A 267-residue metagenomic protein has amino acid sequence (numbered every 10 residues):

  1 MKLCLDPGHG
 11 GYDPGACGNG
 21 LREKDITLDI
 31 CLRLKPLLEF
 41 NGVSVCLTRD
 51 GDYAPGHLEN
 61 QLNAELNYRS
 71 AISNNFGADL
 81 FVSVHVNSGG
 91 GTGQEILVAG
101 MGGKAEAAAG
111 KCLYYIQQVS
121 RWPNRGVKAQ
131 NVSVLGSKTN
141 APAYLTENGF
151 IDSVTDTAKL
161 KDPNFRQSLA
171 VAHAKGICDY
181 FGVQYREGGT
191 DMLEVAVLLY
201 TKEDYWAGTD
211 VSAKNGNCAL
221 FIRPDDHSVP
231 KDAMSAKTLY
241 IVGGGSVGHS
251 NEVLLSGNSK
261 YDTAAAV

Functional and structural regions predicted by a protein language model:
M1-G20: Short glycine-rich His-centered loop
K2, L80-V82, V195, T238-L239: Structural motif
L3, L21, D25-G189: Active-site-proximal helix/loop segments of hydrolytic enzymes
D6-G8, S83-H85, E147, L198-Y200 (+1 more regions): Short beta-strand segments
H9, G100, G245: Residue-level signal for short, function-critical loop segments
G11, S88, D152, V247-G248: Glycine-rich nucleotide phosphate-binding loop and flanking beta-alpha elements of Rossmann-like dinucleotide-binding
Y12, I30, E203: Hydrophobic/small residue at the entry helix of a nucleotide-binding pocket
D191-V267: Alpha-helical transmembrane segments and their helix-helix packing motifs
